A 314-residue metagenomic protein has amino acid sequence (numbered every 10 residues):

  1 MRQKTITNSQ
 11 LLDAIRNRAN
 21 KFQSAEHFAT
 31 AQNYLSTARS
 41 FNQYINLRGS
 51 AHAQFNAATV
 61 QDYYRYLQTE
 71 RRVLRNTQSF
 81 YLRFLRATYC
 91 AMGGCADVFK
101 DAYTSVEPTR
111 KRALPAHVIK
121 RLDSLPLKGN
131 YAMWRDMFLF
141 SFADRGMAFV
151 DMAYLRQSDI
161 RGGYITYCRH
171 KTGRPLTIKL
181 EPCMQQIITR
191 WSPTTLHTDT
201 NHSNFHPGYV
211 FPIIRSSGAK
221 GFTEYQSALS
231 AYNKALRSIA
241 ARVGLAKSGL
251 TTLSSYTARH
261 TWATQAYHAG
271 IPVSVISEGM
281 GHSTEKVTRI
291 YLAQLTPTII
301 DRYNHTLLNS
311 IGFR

Functional and structural regions predicted by a protein language model:
S9-T37, L67, V73, Y81: Short, aromatic/basic-rich helix-turn unit that serves as a nucleic-acid recognition element
S40-Y44, T69-K100, R145-M147: N-terminal DNA-binding recognition helix of tyrosine site-specific recombinases/integrases
V98-F149, A153: Basic, Lys/Arg- and aromatic-enriched nucleic-acid-binding interface segment
A113, R169-G173, M280-H305: Catalytic-site neighborhood detector that most strongly recognizes the C-terminal catalytic loop/helix of tyrosine
G129, N233-E278: Short, basic (Lys/Arg/His-rich) helix/loop patches that form interaction surfaces in the mid-to-C-terminal regions
S158-Y164, T252, I271-Y291: Short, polar N-cap/turn motifs at the start of nucleic acid-interacting alpha helices
T172-P193, N204-S238: C-terminal catalytic core of Y-nucleophile DNA break-rejoin enzymes
T195-D199, I213-K220, H305-R314: C-terminal secondary-structure termini that scaffold catalytic or DNA-interacting sites
